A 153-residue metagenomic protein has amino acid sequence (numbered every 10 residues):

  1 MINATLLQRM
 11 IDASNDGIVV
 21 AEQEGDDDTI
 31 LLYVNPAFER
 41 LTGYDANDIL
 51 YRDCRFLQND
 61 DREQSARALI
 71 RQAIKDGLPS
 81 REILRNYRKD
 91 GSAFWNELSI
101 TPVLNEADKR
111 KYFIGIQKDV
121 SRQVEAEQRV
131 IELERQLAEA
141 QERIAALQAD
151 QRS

Functional and structural regions predicted by a protein language model:
I2-D28, L32-V34, A149-R152: Sensory modules in modular signal-transduction proteins
E24-G25, R85-D90, L104-N105: PAS-family sensory domains
F38-I49: PAS/PAS-like sensory domain cap-loop motif
L50-D61: PAS-family sensory/regulatory domains
D60-S92, A146: Terminal output helix/cap of sensory domains in signal transduction proteins
L98-F113, V124: Short loop/turn elements at sensory-signaling interfaces that couple input to output
K109-R122, R129, E134: PAS-family sensory domains
V124-Q148: Sensory-domain boundary/capping and coupling elements
